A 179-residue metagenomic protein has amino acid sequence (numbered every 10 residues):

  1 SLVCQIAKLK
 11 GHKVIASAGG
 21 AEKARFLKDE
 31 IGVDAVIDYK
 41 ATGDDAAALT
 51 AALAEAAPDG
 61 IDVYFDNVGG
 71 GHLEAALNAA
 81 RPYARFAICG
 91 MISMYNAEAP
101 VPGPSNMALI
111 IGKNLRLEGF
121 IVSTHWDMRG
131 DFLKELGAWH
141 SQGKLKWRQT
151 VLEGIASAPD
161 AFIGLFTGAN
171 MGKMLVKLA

Functional and structural regions predicted by a protein language model:
S1: Residues forming the Rossmann-fold NAD(P)(H) cofactor-binding site
C4: N-terminal Rossmann NAD(P)H-binding glycine-rich loop of SDR-like oxidoreductase domains
K8-A75, S123: Adenosine-nucleotide cofactor-binding segment
S17, Y39, A87-C89, F120 (+1 more regions): Generic beta-sheet signal
L27, G71-L145, A179: Glycine-rich phosphate-binding loop and adjacent beta-alpha segment of Rossmann(oid) nucleotide-cofactor-binding
D34-I37, E118, W147-V151: Structural signal for short hydrophobic segments within the conserved structured cores of catalytic domains across
G103, V151-G154: A structural signal for short, well-ordered beta-strand elements
K144-V151, P159-A179: C-terminal capping/lid region of NAD(P)-dependent oxidoreductase domains
